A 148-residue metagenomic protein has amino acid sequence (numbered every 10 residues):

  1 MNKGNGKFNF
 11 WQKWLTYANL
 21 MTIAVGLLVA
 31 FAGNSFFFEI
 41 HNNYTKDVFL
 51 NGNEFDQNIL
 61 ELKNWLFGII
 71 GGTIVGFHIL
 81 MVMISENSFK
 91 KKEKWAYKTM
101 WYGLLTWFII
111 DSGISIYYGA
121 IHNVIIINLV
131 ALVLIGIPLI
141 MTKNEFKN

Functional and structural regions predicted by a protein language model:
M1-K7: Short, Lys/Arg-rich, polar N-terminal cytosolic tail immediately upstream of the first transmembrane signal-anchor
Q12-F38: N-terminal signal-anchor transmembrane alpha helix
A18-L28, T73-M83, G103-I110, V130-I137: Membrane-embedded alpha-helical transmembrane segments of multi-pass integral membrane proteins
F37-N42, Q57-V75: A loop-to-helix transmembrane entry motif
T45-N58: Luminal/periplasmic active-site loops of membrane-embedded glycosylation enzymes
M81-G103: Cytoplasmic juxtamembrane regions at transmembrane-helix boundaries
F108-I127: Membrane-helix boundary connector in multi-pass membrane proteins
L132-N148: Membrane-water interface at the C-terminal end of transmembrane alpha helices
